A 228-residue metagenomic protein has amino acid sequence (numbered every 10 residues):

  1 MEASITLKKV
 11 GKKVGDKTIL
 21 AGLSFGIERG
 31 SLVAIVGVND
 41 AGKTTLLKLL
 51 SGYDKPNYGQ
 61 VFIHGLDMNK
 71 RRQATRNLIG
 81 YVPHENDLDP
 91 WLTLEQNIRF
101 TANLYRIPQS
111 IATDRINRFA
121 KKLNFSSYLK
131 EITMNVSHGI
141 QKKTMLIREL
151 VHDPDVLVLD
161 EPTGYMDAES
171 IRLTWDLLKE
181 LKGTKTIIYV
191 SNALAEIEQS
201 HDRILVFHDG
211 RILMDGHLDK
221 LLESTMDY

Functional and structural regions predicted by a protein language model:
V36-V38: The feature captures the beta-strand-to-loop junction immediately N-terminal to the Walker
S51: Helix-to-loop junction immediately C-terminal to a conserved catalytic motif
G59-K70, T75: Conserved ABC transporter NBD signature motif
R99, N103, I111-Y128: Conserved ABC ATPase "signature" region
L157-D160: Catalytic Walker B motif of ABC-type/P-loop ATPase nucleotide-binding domains
I197-Q199: A short, surface-exposed alpha-helical micro-motif characterized by mixed small hydrophobic and charged/polar residues
